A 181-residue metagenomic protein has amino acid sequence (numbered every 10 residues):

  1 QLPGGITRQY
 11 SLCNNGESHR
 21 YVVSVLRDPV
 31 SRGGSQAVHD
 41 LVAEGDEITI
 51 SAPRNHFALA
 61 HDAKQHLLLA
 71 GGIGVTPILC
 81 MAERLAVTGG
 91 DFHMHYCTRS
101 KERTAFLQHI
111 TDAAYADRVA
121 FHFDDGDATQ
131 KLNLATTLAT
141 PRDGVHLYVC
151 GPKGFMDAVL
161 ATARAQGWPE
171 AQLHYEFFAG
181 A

Functional and structural regions predicted by a protein language model:
Q1-E47, S51, K64, T98-S100: Ferredoxin-reductase
Q36-A181: FNR/FR-type flavoprotein reductase catalytic core
